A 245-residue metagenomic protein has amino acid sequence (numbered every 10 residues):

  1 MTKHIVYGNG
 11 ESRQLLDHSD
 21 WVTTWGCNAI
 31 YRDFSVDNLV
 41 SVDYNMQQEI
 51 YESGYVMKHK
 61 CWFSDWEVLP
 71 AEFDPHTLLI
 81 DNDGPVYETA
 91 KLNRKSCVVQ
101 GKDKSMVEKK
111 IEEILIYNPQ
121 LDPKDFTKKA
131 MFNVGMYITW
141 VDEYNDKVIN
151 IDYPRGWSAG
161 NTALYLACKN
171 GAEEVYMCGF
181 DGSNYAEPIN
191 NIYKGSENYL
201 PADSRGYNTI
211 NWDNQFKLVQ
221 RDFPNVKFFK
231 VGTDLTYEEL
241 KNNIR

Functional and structural regions predicted by a protein language model:
M1-R245: Metal-ion/cofactor- or nucleotide/acyl-coenzyme-handling active-site neighborhoods
